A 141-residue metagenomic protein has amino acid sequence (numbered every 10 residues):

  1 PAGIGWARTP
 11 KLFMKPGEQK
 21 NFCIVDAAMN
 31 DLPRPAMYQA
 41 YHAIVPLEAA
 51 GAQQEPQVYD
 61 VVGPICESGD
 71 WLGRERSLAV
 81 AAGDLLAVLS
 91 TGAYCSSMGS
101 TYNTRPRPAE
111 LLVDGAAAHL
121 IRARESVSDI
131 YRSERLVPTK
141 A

Functional and structural regions predicted by a protein language model:
P1-A141: Charged (often Lys/Glu-rich) extended helix/loop segments that serve as interaction or gating elements
